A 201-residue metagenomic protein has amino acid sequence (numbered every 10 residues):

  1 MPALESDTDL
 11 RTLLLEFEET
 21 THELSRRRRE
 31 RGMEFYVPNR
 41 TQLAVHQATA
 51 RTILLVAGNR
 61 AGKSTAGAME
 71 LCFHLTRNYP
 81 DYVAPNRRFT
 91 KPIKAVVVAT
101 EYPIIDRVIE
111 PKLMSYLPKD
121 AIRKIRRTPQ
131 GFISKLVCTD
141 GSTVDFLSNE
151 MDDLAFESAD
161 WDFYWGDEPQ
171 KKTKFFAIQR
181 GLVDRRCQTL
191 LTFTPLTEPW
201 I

Functional and structural regions predicted by a protein language model:
M1-I201: Phosphate/NTP-binding elements of NTP-utilizing enzymes
